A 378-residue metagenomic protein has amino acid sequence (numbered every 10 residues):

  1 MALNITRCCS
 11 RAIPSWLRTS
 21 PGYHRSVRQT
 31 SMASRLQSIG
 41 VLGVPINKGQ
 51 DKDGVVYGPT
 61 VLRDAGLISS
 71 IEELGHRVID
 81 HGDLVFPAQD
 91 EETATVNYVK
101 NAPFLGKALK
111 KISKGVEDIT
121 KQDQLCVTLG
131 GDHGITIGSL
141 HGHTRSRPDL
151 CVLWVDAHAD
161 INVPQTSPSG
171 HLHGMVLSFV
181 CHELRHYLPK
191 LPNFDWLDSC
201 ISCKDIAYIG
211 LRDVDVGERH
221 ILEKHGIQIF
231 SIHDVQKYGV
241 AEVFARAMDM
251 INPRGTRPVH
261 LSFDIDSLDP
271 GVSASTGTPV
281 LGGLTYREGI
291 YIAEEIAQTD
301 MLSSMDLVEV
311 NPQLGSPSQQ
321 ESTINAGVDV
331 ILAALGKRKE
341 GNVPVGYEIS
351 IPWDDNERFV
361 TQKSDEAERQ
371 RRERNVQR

Functional and structural regions predicted by a protein language model:
A2-I46, D51-V127, S139, R145 (+1 more regions): Catalytic cores of soluble, metal-dependent hydrolases
I46, D132-H133, A157-H158, L211-R212 (+2 more regions): Active-site metal-binding loops of divalent metal-dependent hydrolases
K121-D195, T299: Active-site histidine-anchored catalytic micro-motif
Q124-C126, C203-A207: Short active-site oxyanion
W154-A157, C181, D205-D213, S231-H233 (+1 more regions): Short, structured patches in soluble enzyme cores that scaffold and shape functional sites
A157, I161, H173-V176, S202 (+3 more regions): Internal, well-ordered alpha-helical segments in soluble enzyme and binding-protein domains
L191-W196, R212-F230: Active-site-proximal loop/helix segment associated with metal-binding centers of metalloenzymes
C203-D205, R212-E218, R254-V259: Aromatic-lined glycan-binding groove of carbohydrate-active enzymes
